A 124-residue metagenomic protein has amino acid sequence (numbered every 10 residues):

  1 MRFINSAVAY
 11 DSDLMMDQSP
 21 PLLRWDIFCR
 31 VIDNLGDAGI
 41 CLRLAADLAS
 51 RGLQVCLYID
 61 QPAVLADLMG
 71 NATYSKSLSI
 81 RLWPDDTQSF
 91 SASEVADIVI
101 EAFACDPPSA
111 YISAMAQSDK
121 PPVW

Functional and structural regions predicted by a protein language model:
M1-L14: N-terminal amphipathic/basic-hydrophobic helices that include classical n-h-c signal peptides and signal-anchor
M15-S19: Short boundary motifs at domain starts and secondary-structure transition points
P21-W25: Extreme N-terminal starter segment of soluble prokaryotic enzymes
D26-W124: Active-site and donor-binding regions of nucleotide-sugar-utilizing enzymes
